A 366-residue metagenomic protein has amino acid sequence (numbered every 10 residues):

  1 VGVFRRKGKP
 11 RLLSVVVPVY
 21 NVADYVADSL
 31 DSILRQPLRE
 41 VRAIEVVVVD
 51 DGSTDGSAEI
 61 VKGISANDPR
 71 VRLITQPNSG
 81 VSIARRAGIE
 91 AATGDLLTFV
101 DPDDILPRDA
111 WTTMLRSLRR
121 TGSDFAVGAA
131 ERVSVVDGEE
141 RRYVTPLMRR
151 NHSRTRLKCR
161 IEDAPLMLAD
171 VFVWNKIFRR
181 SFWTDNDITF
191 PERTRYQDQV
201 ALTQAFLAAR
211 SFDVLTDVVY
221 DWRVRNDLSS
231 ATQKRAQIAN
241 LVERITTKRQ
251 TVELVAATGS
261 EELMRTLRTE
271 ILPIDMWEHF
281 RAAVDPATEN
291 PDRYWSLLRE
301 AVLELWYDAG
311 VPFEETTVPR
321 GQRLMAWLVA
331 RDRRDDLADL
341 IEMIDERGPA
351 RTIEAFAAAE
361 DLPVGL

Functional and structural regions predicted by a protein language model:
G2-T246, Q250, L366: Nucleotide-sugar donor-binding/catalytic module of glycosyltransferases that assemble extracellular/cell-envelope
P10, S260-T269: All-alpha amphipathic helical-bundle segments outside canonical DNA-binding/catalytic cores that form hydrophobic
P37, A126, A287-P291, P319: Residues that cap or delimit alpha-helices
D50, T121, N240, M264-R265 (+5 more regions): Generic alpha-helical structural element
I177-F178, I271-F280: Solvent-exposed aromatic/hydrophobic patches embedded in short alpha-helical segments
Q197-D198, R268-I271: Short, conserved alpha-helical segments within structured domains
D217-N226, T232-E262, D275-H279, D285-A309: Catalytic core of nucleotide-sugar-dependent glycosyltransferases
V302-L366: Basic, ligand-binding patches in group-transfer machinery, especially extracytoplasmic/periplasmic segments
